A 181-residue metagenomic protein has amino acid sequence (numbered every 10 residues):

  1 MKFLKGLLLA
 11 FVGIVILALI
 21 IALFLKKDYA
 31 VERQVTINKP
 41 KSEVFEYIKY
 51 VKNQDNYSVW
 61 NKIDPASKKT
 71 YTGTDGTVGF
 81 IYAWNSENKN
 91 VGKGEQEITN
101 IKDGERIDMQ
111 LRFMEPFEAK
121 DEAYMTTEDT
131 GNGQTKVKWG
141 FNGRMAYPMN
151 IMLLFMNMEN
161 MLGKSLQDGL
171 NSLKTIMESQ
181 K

Functional and structural regions predicted by a protein language model:
K2, G6-K68: Hydrophobic ligand-binding cavity/cleft-lining segments
A30-E32, V91-Q96, A119-Y124: Short, surface-exposed coil-to-beta transition loops
Q34-N38, A83-N85, E97, D108-Q110 (+1 more regions): Generic structural detector for well-ordered beta-strands
P40, I101-G104, T130: Residue-level recognition of beta-strand microenvironments
K41, F45-Q54, G79, E95 (+4 more regions): Extracytoplasmic/secreted envelope proteins and their assembly/folding machinery, especially bacterial periplasmic
K52-E95, G104: Short beta-edge strand/loop motif at the mouth of beta-sheet-based domains
T70, N171-K181: Short, highly charged C-terminal tails/helix-capping segments
T99, Q110-Q167, L173-T175: Beta-strand/loop substructures that line and gate deep hydrophobic ligand-binding cavities in soluble
